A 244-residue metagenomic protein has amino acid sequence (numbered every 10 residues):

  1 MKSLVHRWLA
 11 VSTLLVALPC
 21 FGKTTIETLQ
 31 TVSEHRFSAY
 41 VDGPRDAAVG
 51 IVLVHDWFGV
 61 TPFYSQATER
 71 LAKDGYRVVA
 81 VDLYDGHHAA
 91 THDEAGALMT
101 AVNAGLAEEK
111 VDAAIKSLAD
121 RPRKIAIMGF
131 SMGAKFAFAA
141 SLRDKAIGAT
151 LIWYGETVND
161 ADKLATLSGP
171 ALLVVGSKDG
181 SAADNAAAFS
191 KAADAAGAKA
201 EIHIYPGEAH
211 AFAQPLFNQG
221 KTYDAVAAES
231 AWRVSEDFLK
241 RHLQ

Functional and structural regions predicted by a protein language model:
M1-L9: Bacterial N-terminal signal peptides that target proteins for export
A17-P19: N-terminal signal peptide c-region/cleavage motif recognized by signal peptidases
T25-A119, Q214-N218: Serine-hydrolase catalytic machinery in alpha/beta-hydrolase-like enzymes
A114-S168: Primarily recognizes the serine-hydrolase "nucleophile elbow" in alpha/beta-hydrolase and SGNH/GDSL folds
L167, L173-V175: Short beta-strand/loop motif that positions the catalytic acidic residue of the alpha/beta-hydrolase fold
S177-G180, G207-A209: Acidic beta-to-alpha connecting loop that harbors the catalytic carboxylate
G180-A186: Conserved alpha/beta-hydrolase "acid-adjacent" motif
K199-Q244: C-terminal catalytic histidine-bearing segment of alpha/beta-hydrolase fold enzymes
